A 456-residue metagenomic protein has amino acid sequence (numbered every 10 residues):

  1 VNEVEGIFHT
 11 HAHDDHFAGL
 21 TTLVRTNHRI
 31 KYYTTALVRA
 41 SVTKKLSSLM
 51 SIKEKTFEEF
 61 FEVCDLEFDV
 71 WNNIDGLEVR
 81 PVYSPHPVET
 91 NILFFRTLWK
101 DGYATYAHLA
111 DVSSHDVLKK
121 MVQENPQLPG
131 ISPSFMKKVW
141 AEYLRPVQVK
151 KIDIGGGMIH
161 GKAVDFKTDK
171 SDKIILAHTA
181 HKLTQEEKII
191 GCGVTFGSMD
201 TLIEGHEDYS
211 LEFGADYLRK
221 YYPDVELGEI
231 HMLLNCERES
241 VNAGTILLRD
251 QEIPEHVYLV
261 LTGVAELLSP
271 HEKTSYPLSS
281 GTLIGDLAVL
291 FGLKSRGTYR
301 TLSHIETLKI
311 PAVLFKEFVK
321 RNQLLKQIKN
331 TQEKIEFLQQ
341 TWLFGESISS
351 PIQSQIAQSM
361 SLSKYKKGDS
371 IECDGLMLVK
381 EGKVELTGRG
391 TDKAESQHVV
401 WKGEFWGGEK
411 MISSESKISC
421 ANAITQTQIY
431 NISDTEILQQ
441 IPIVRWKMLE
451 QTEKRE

Functional and structural regions predicted by a protein language model:
V1, H11-A12, L37, S84 (+3 more regions): Active-site metal-binding loops of divalent metal-dependent hydrolases
V1-N2, C64-P146: Core dinuclear metal-dependent hydrolase active-site scaffold
V1-T34, W140-K151: Active-site metal-binding motif and surrounding structural segment of the metallo-beta-lactamase
E5, I30-V42, K173-A180: Short internal beta-strands
H11, Y32, V79, L93 (+3 more regions): Divalent metal-coordination and catalytic microenvironments
V38-D65: Active-site neighborhood of divalent metal-dependent phosphoester bond hydrolases
D116-H206: Cap/insert and terminal regions of metallo-dependent hydrolase folds
K188-I190, T195-E456: Cytosolic regulatory regions built on CNB/CRP/Popeye-like sensor folds
